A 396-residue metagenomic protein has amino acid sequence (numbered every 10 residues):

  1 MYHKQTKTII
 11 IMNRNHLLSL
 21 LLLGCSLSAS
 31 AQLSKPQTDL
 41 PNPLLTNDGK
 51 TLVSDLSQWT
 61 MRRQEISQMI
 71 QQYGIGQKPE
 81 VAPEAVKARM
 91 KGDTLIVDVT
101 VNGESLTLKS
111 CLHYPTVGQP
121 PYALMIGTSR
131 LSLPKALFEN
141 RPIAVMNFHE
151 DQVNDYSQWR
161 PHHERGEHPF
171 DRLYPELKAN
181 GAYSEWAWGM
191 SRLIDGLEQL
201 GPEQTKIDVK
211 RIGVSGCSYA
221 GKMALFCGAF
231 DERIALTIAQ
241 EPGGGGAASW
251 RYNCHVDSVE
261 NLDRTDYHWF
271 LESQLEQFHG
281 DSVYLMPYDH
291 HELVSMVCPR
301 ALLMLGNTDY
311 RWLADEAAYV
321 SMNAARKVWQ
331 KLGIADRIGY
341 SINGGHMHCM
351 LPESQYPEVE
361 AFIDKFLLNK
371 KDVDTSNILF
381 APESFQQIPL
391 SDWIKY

Functional and structural regions predicted by a protein language model:
M1-Q32: Bacterial Sec-dependent N-terminal signal peptides
Q32-K109, Y114-P120, E232, C298-L302 (+1 more regions): Alpha/beta-hydrolase-fold serine-hydrolase catalytic core, especially in secreted/extracellular enzymes
A123-M125: Hydrophobic beta-strand anchors of alpha/beta hydrolase catalytic cores
G127-K210, G243-Y252: Cap/lid segment of the alpha/beta-hydrolase catalytic domain
G216-A220, A224: Gly/Ala-rich beta-loop-alpha elbow adjacent to hydrolase catalytic centers
A229-A235: Conserved hydrolase catalytic core segment
A239-L293, A314-M322, Q330-A335: Mobile cap/lid helix-loop segments that gate and shape the active-site cleft of serine hydrolases
